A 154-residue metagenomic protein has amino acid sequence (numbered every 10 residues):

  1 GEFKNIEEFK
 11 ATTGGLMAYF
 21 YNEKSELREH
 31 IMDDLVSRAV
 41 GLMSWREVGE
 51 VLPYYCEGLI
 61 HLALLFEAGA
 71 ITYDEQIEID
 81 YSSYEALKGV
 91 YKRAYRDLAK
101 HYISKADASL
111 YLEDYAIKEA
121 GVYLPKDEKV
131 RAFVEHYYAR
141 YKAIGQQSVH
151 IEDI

Functional and structural regions predicted by a protein language model:
G1-I6, L27: Alpha-helix capping and helix-loop boundary segments enriched in small/acidic/polar residues
K4-F20: An active-site-proximal "capping" alpha-helix that borders the catalytic cofactor pocket
L16, F20-P125: Long, well-structured alpha-helical subdomains associated with metal-dependent extracellular/ecto-lumenal hydrolases
I103-I154: Extended, compositionally biased alpha-helical segments that mediate assembly or anchoring
